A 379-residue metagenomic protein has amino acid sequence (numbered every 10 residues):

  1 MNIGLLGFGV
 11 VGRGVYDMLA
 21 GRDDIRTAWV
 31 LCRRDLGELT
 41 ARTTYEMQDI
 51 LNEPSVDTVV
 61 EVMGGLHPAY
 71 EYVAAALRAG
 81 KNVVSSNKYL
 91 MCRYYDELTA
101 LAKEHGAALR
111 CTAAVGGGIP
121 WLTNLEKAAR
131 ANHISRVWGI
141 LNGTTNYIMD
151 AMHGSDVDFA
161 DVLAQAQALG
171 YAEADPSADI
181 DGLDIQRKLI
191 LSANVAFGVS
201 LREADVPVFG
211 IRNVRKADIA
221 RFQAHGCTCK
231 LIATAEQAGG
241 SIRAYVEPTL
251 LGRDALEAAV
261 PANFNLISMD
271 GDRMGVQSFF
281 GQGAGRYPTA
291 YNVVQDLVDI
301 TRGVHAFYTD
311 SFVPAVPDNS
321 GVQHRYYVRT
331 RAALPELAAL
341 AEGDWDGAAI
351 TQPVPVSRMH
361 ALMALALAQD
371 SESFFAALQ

Functional and structural regions predicted by a protein language model:
N2-D17: Glycine-rich adenosine-cofactor-binding loop
R22-L39: NAD(P)-binding Rossmann-fold cofactor-contacting core
Y45-S86: Rossmann-fold NAD(P) dinucleotide-binding segment
Y70-A75, K88-E126: Rossmann-fold NAD(P)-binding glycine/threonine-rich loop
I119-I134, T145-A160, R187-L201, D296: Oxidoreductase and adenylate-handling cofactor-binding alpha/beta cores
S135-W138, N146-M149, H153, Q165 (+3 more regions): Catalytic, metal-anchored helix/loop core of enzyme active sites in primary metabolism
D161-A259, F264-L266, G285: Substrate-binding/catalytic subdomain of NAD(P)-dependent oxidoreductase enzymes
L297-D299, G303-Q379: A conserved regulatory-domain signal marking ACT and ACT-like small-molecule sensing domains and adjacent regulatory
